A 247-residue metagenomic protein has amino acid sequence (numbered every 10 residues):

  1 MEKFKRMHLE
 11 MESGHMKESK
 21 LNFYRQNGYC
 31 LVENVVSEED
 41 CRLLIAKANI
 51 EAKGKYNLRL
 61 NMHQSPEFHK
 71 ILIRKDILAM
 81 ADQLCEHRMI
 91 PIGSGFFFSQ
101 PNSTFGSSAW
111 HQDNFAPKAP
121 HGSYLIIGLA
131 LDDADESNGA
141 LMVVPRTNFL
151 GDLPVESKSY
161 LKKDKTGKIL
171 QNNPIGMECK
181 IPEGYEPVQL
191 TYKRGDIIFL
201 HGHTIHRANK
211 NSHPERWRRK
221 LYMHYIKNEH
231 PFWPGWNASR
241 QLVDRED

Functional and structural regions predicted by a protein language model:
M1-A119, K163, W236, R240-E246: Non-heme Fe(II)-dependent double-stranded beta-helix
M1-E10, I45, R194-F199, H203-D247: Non-heme Fe(II)/2-oxoglutarate
I77, H111-Y124, Y185, Y192 (+1 more regions): A short beta-loop-beta micro-motif enriched in histidine and acidic residues
I77, P101-T104, D133-E136, F149 (+2 more regions): Short, charged/polar surface micro-motifs in flexible loops or helix N-caps
H87, N114, L129-A140, T147-N148: Active-site region of the double-stranded beta-helix
W110-Q112, N172-G184, W217, W236-R240: Short, surface-exposed loop/helix-turn segments at secondary-structure junctions that function as lids/hinges flanking
K118-E136, T191-R194, F199, H224-N228: Short, conserved beta-strand element in jelly-roll/cupin
S137-I205: Double-stranded beta-helix
